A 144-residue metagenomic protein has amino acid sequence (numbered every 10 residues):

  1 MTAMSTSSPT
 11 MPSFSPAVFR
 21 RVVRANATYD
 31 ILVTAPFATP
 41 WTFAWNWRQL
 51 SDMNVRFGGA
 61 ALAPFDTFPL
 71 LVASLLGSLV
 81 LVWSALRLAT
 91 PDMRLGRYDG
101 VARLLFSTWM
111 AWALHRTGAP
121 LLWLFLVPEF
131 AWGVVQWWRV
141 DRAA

Functional and structural regions predicted by a protein language model:
M1-P36: Cytosolic juxtamembrane helix and N-cap/initiation of the first transmembrane helix
R20-V23, A27-D30, G77, G100-R103 (+2 more regions): Residues within membrane-spanning alpha-helices of integral membrane proteins, especially the hydrophobic core/packing
Y29-A73: Hydrophobic transmembrane helix segments
T34-F37, W41, L86-R87, M110-L114 (+1 more regions): Structural signal for membrane-spanning alpha-helices in multi-pass inner-membrane proteins, emphasizing helix cores
F57-F65, V82-R94: Short juxtamembrane and helix-loop transition motifs at transmembrane-helix boundaries in membrane proteins
P69-S84: Alpha-helical transmembrane segments of helical membrane proteins, especially in multi-pass transport, channel
G77-S78, L86, L95-W112, P128-V135: Hydrophobic alpha-helical membrane segments
A89-L95, T108-L126, V140-A143: Membrane-helix boundary connector in multi-pass membrane proteins
